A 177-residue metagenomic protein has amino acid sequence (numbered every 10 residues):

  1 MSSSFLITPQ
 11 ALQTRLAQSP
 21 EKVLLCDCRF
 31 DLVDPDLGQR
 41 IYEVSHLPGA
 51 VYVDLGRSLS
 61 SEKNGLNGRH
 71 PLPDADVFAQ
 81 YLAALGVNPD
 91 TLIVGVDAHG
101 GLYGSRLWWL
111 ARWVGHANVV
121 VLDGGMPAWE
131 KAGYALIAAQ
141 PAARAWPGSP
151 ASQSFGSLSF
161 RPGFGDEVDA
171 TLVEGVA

Functional and structural regions predicted by a protein language model:
M1-A177: Cytosolic catalytic domains that perform sulfur/thiol-centered chemistry
